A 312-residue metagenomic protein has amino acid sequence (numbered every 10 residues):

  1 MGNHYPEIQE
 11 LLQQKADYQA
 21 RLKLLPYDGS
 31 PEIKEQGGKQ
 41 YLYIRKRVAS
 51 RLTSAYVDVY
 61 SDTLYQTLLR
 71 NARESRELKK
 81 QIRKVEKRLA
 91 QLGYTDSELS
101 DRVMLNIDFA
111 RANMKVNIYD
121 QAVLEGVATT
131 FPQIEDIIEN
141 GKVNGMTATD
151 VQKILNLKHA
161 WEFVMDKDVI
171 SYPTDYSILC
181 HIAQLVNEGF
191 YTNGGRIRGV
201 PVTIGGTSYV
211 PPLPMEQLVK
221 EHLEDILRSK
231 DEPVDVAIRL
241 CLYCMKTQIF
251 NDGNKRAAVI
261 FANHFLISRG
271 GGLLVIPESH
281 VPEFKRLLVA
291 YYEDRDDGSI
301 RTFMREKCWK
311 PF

Functional and structural regions predicted by a protein language model:
M1-Y41, R47-F312: FIC/Doc superfamily catalytic core
